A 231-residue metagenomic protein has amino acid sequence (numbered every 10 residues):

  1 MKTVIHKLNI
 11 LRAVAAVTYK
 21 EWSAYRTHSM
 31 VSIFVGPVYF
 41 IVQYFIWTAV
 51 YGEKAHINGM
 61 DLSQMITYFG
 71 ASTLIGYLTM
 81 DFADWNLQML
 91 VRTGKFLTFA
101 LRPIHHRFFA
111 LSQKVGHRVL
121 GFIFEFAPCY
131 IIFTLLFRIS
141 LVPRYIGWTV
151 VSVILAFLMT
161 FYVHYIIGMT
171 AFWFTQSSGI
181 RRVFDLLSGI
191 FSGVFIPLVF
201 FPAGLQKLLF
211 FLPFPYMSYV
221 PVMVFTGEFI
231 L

Functional and structural regions predicted by a protein language model:
M1-L231: Hydrophobic transmembrane alpha-helices and immediately adjacent juxtamembrane helices of multi-pass inner-membrane
